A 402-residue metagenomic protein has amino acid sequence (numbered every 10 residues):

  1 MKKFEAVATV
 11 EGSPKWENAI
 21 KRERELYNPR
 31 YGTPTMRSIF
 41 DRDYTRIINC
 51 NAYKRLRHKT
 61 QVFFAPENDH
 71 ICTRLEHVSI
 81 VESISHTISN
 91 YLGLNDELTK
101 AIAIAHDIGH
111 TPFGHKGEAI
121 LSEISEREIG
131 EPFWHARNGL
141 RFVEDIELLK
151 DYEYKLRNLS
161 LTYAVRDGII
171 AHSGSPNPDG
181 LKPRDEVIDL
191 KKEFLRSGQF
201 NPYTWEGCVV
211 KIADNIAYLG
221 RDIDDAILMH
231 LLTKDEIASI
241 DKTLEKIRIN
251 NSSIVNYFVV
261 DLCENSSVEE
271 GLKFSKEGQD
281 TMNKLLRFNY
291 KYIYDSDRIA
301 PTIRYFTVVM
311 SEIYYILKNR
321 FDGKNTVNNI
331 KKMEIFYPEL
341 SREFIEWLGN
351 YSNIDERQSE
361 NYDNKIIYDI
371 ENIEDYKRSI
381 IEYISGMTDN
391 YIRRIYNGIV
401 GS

Functional and structural regions predicted by a protein language model:
M1-I88, P132, R137, F142-S402: Histidine-centered, transition-metal-coordinating active-site segments
H86-L98, R127: Short pre-active-site segment immediately N-terminal to the catalytic Zn-binding motif
L94, F113, D389-I392: Amphipathic alpha-helical protein-protein interaction surfaces
A101-I102: Active-site alpha-helix of zinc metalloproteases
A105, G109-F113, A217: Short active-site segment of divalent metal-dependent hydrolases/proteases that encodes the spacing between
F113-K116, G180-K182: Short acidic, glycine/serine/threonine-rich loops at helix termini
G114-R127: A glycine- and small-aliphatic-rich helix-loop capping segment at beta-alpha/alpha-beta transitions that lines
